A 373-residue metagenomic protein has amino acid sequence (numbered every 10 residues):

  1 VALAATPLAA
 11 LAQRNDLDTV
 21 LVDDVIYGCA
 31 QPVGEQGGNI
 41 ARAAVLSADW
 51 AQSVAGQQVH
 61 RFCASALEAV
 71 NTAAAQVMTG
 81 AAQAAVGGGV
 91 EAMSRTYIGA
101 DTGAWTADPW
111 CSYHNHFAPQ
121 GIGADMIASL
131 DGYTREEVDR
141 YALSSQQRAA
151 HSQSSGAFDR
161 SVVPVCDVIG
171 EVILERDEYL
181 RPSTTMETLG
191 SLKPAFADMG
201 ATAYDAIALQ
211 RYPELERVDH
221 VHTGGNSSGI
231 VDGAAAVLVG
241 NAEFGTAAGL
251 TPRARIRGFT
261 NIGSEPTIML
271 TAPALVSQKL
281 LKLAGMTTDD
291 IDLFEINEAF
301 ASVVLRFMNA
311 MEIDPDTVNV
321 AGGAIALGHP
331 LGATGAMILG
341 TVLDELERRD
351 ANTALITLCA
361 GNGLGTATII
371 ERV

Functional and structural regions predicted by a protein language model:
V1-A84, G88-T106, W110, V162-R176 (+2 more regions): Conserved beta-ketoacyl condensing-enzyme motif
V1-Q13, Q31-G34, Q57-N71, Q83 (+10 more regions): Active-site pocket-shaping loop/turn-to-helix segments
V1-T6, R14-D16, R140-A242, A247 (+2 more regions): N-terminal extracellular/periplasmic Venus flytrap/periplasmic-binding protein-like
A10-L21, D131-G132, G245-P252, Q278-L293 (+1 more regions): Phosphate/pyrophosphate-binding loops at sites that engage ATP/ADP/AMP, CoA/4′-phosphopantetheine, polyphosphate
V25, C29-Q83, G103, N115-I122 (+3 more regions): Conserved catalytic cysteine-centered active-site region of acyl-thioester-dependent Claisen-condensing enzymes
V59-V90, A128-F158, A236-E243, P330-A351 (+1 more regions): Active-site-proximal alpha-helical scaffold in enzymes
T102-E136: A glycine/threonine-rich phosphate-anchoring loop and its flanking beta-alpha core in nucleotide/phosphate-binding
H151, A236-G258, A274-K282, A299-I313 (+1 more regions): Condensing-enzyme catalytic core of the thiolase-fold
